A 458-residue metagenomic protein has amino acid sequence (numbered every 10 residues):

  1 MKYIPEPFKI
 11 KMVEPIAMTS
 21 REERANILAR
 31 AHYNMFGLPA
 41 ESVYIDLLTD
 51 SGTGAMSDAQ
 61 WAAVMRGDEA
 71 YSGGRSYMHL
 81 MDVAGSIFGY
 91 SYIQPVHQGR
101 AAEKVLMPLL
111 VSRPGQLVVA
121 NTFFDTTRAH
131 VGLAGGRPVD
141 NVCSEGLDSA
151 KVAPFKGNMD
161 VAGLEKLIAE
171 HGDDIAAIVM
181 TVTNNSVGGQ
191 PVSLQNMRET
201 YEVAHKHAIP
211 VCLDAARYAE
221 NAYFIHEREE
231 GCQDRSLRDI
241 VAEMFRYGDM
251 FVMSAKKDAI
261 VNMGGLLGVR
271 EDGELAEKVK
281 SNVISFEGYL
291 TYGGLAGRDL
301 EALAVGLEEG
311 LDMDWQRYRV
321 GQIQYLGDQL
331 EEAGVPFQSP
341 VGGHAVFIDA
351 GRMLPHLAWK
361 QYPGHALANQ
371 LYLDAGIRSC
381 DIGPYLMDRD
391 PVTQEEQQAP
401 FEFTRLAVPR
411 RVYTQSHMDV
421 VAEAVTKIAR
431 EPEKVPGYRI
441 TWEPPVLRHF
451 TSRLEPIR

Functional and structural regions predicted by a protein language model:
K2-Y33, G37-P39, I45-G54, Q60 (+3 more regions): Conserved PLP-enzyme active-site core in the AAT-like
R137-D140, V269-R270, E274-V279, R298 (+1 more regions): Flexible glycine/proline-rich, aromatic-decorated loop/lid segments
S254-A255, V341, I382-Y385: Acidic carboxylate-rich catalytic motifs and surrounding loops in phosphoryl-/glycosyl-chemistry enzymes
M263, H344, E402-L406: Short amphipathic alpha-helical segments
E274-A276, P355-P363, R411-V420: Short, conserved charged micro-motifs
G310, D374, L386-R458: PLP-dependent enzyme catalytic core of the Aspartate aminotransferase-like
I323, G351-R378, T393-A399: Active-site loop ensemble at the mouth of alpha/beta enzyme cores that anchors a bound cofactor
I323-Q324, Q338-A350: Conserved glycine-rich beta-strand-loop-beta hairpin in the small C-terminal domain of fold type I
